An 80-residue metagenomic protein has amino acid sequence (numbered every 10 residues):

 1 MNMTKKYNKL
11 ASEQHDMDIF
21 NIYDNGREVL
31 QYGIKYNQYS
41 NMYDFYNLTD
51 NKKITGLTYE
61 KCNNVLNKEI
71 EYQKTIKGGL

Functional and structural regions predicted by a protein language model:
M1-R27: Negatively charged, low-complexity tracts enriched in Asp/Glu with abundant Ser/Thr
M1-T4, K74-L80: Short intrinsically disordered terminal tails
L10-E13, M17, K68, Y72 (+1 more regions): Surface-exposed polar/charged interaction patches
L30-D50: Short aromatic-glycine-(Arg/Gly/Cys) micro-motifs in beta-strand/loop hairpins
Y46, L57-Q73: A short, charged, amphipathic alpha-helix used as a generic interaction element across diverse proteins
K52-G56: Surface-exposed loop/edge segments in extracytoplasmic proteins
